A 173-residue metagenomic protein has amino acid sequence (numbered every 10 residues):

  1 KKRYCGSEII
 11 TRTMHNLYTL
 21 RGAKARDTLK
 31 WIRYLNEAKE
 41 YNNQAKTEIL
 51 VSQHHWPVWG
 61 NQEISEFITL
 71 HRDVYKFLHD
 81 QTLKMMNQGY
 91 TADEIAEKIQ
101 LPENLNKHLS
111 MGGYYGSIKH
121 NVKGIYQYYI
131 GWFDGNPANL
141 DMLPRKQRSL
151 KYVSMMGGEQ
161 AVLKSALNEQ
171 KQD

Functional and structural regions predicted by a protein language model:
K1-K84, Q88: Metallo-beta-lactamase
K84-D173: C-terminal regulatory/interaction regions
